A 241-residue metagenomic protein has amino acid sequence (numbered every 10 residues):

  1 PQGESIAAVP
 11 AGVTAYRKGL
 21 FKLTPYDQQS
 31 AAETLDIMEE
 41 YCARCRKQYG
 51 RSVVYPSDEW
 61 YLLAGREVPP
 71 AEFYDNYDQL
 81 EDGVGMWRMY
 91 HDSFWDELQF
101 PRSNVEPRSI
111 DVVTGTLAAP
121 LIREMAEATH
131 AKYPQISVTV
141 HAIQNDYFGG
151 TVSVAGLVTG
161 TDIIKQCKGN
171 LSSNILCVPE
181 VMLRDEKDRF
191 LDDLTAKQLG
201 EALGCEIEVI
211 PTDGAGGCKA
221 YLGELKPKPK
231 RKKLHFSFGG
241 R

Functional and structural regions predicted by a protein language model:
S5-A7, G12-R241: Auxiliary Fe-S-binding modules of radical SAM enzymes
